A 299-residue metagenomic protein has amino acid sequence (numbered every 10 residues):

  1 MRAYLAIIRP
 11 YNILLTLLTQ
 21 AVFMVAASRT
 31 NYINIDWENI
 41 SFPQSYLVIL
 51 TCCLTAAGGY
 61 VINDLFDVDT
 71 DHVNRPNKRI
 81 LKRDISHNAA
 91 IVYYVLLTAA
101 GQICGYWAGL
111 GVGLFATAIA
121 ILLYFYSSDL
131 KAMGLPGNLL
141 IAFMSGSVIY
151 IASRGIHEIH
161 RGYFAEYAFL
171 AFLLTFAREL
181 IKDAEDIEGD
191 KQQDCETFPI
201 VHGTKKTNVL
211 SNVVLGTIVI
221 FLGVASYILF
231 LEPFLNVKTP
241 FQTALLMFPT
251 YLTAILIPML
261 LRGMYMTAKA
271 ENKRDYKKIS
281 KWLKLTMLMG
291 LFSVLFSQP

Functional and structural regions predicted by a protein language model:
R2-I7, K78-H160, E166: Intramembrane alpha-helical segments
R2-I7, Y11-L14, S128, H160-P299: C-terminal membrane-associated helical module and adjoining short loops/tails
N12, L54-T55, L97-A100, C104 (+7 more regions): Hydrophobic residues within membrane-embedded alpha-helical segments of Major Facilitator Superfamily
L17-F66, T98-Y106, L110-Y126, H160-I181: Membrane-embedded alpha-helical segments that form the functional core of polytopic membrane enzymes, especially those
L17-M24, L81, L139-I156, P199-T204 (+1 more regions): Small-residue-rich segments of transmembrane alpha-helices in multi-pass membrane proteins, especially helix faces
Q20-N31, G101-A108, L123-S127, V148-I156 (+3 more regions): Structural signal for membrane-spanning alpha-helices in multi-pass inner-membrane proteins, emphasizing helix cores
T30-N34, F66-T70, V112, A116 (+5 more regions): Membrane-interfacial segments
V48-T51, V68-A116, D194-F234, T239-Q242 (+1 more regions): Multi-pass membrane catalytic core of lipid/isoprenoid biosynthesis enzymes
